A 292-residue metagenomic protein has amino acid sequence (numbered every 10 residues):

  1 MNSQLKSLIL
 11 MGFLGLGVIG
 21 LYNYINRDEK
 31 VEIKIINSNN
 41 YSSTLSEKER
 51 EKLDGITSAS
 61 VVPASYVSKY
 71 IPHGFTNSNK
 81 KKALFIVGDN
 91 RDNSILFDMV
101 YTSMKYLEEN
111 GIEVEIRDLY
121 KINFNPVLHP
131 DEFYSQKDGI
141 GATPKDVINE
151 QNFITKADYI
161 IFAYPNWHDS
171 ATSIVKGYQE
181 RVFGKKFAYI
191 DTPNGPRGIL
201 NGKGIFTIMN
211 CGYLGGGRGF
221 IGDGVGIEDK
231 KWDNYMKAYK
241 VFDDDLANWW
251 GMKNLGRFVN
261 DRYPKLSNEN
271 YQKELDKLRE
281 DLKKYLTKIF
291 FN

Functional and structural regions predicted by a protein language model:
K6-R27: Terminal signal-anchor or tail-anchor transmembrane helices that tether membrane-associated enzymes to cellular
I25-D191, D276-N292: N-terminal beta1-alpha1-beta2 submodule of the flavodoxin-like/Rossmannoid cofactor-binding fold
K82, E113, G204, K253-L255: Residues at the starts of beta-strands that form the adenosine-phosphate
E115-L128, L255-E269: Short connector loops at secondary-structure junctions
A157-D158, G202, M252: Short, well-ordered alpha-helix to beta-strand connector turns
T192-W249: Short, glycine-/small-residue-rich phosphate/pyrophosphate-handling segment
G216-D229, D233, N268-L286: Short, electropositive alpha-helical surface patch
D245-N254, N260: Oxidoreductase and adenylate-handling cofactor-binding alpha/beta cores
